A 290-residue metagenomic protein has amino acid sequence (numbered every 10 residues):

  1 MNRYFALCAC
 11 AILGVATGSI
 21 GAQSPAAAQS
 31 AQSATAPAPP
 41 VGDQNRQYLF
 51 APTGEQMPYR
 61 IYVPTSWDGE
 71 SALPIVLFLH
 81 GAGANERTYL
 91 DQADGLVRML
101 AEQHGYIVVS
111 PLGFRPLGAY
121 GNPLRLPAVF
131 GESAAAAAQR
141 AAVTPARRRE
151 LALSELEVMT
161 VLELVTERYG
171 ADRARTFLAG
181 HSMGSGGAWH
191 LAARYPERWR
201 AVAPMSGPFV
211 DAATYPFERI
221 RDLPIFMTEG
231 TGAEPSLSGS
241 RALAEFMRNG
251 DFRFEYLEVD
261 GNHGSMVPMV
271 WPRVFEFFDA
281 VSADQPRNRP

Functional and structural regions predicted by a protein language model:
M1-Y4: Positively charged n-region of N-terminal signal peptides that target proteins for export
A6-S19: Bacterial N-terminal signal peptides
A22-I75, I107, A146, S154 (+5 more regions): A domain-start/cap signature at the N-terminus of enzymes
N45-P58, E70-G170: Serine-hydrolase catalytic machinery in alpha/beta-hydrolase-like enzymes
L73, D91, R148-L156, A193 (+2 more regions): Soluble non-cytosolic domains of exported or imported proteins
P74, Y106, R200, L223-P224: Alpha/beta-hydrolase fold active-site loops
T166-R168, R173-D222: Primarily recognizes the serine-hydrolase "nucleophile elbow" in alpha/beta-hydrolase and SGNH/GDSL folds
A201-F275: The feature captures the conserved acid-bearing segment of alpha/beta-hydrolase catalytic domains
